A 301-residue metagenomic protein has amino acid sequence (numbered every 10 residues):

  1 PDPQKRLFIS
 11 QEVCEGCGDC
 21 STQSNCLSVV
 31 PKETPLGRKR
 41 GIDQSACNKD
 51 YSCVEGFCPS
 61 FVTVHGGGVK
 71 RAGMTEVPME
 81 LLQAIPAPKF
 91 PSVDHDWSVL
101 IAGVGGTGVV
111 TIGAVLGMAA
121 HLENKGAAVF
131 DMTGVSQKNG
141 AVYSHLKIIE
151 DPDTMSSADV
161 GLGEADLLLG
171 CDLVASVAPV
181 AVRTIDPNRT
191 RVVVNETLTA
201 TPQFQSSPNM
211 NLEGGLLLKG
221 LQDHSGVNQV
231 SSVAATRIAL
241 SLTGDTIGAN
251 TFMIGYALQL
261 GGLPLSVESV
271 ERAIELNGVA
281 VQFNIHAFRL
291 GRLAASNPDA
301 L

Functional and structural regions predicted by a protein language model:
P1-L7, E12, P31, L82-I85 (+1 more regions): Residues forming the flavin
D2-S21, Q282-R292: Charge-patterned, long linear interaction tracts outside catalytic cores
Q4, S21-Q23, G37-K39, D50 (+5 more regions): Active-site lining segments that contact anionic ligands and/or coordinate catalytic metals
L7, V29, L100-A102: A short, structure-level motif marking secondary-structure boundaries and short turns
Q11, Q44, V104: Aromatic-flanked redox-active Cys/Sec active sites in thiol-based oxidoreductases, especially the WC-centered
E15, A102-G103: Short conserved micro-motifs on helix faces and helix-strand junctions that flank and scaffold key functional residues
E15-G41, A46-A72: Iron-sulfur cluster-binding cysteine motifs and their immediate structural context in ferredoxin-like electron-transfer
T63-I101, T107-L301: Active-site cofactor/cluster-binding pocket
